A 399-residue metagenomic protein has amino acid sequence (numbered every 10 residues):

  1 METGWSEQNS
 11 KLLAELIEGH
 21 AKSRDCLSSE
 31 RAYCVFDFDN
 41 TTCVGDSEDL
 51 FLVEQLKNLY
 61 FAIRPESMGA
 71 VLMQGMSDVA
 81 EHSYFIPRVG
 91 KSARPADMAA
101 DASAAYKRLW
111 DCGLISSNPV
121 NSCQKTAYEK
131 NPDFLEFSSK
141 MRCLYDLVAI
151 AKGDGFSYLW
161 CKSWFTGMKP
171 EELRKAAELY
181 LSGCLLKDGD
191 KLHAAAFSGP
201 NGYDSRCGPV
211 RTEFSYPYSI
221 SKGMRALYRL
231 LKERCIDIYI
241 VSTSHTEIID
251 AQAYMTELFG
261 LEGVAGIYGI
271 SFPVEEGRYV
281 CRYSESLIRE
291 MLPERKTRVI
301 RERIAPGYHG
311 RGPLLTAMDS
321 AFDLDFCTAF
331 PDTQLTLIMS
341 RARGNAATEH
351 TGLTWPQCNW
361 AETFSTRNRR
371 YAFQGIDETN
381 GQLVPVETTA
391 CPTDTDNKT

Functional and structural regions predicted by a protein language model:
M1-A14, E18, S23-C26, R31-Y33 (+2 more regions): C-terminal cap/substrate-recognition subdomain and adjoining C-terminal extension of metal-dependent phosphatase-like
M1-F38, C43-R94, D101-A105, C112 (+3 more regions): Non-catalytic pre-domain segments flanking phosphatase-related domains
T41-V44, K162, Y216: Short secondary-structure transition/capping motifs
V71-E171, K175, N368, Q374-I376 (+1 more regions): Low-complexity, serine/threonine/proline-enriched polar segments
